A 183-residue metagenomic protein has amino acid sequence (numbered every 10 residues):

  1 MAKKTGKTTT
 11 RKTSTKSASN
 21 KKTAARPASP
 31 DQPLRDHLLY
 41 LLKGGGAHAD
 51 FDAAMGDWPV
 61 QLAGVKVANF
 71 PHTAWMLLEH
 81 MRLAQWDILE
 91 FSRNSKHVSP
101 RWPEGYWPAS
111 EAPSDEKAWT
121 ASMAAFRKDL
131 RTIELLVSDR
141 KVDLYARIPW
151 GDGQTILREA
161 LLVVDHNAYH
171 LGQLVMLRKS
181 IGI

Functional and structural regions predicted by a protein language model:
A2-Y40, L83-I148, S180-I183: Short, helix-capping/interhelical loops that line the mouth of catalytic, cofactor-, or ligand-binding pockets
A28-G44, H48, D52-M55, V60-P108 (+1 more regions): Short, contiguous alpha-helical
